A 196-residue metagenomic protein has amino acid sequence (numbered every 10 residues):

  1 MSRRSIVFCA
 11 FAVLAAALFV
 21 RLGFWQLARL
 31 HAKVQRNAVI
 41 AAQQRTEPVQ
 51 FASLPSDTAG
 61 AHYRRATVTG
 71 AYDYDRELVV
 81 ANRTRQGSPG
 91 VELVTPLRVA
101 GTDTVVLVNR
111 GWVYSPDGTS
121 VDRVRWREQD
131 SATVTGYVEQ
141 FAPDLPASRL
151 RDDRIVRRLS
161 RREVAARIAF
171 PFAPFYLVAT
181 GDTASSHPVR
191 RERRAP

Functional and structural regions predicted by a protein language model:
M1-A59, Y63-P196: Surface-exposed, charge/polar-rich loops and edge strands
